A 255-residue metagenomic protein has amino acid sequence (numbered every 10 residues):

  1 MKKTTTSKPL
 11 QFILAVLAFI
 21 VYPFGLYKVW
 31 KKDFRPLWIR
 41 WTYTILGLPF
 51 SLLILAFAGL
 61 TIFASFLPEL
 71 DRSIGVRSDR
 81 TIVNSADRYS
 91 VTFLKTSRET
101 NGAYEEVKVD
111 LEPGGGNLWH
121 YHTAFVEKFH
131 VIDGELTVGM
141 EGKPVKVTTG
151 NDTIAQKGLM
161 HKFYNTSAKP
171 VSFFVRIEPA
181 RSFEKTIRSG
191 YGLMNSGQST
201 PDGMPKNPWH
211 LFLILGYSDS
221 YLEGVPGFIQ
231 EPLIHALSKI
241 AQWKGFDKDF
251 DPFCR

Functional and structural regions predicted by a protein language model:
K3, F24-F50: Membrane-interface alpha-helices
K3-I13, R35-W38, L118: Membrane-interfacial loop-to-transmembrane-helix junctions in polytopic alpha-helical membrane proteins
K8-W30: Hydrophobic, aromatic-rich membrane-embedded alpha-helical segments
V16-F19, L48-L53: Alpha-helical transmembrane spans of integral membrane proteins, capturing the lipid-embedded, hydrophobic core of TM
I54-Y89, F93-Y104, G116-W119, T123-F125 (+1 more regions): Jelly-roll (double-stranded beta-helix
V107-D110: Short amphipathic
F129: Structured binding elements
I132-D133: A cytosolic small-molecule/anion-sensing beta-strand core signal
